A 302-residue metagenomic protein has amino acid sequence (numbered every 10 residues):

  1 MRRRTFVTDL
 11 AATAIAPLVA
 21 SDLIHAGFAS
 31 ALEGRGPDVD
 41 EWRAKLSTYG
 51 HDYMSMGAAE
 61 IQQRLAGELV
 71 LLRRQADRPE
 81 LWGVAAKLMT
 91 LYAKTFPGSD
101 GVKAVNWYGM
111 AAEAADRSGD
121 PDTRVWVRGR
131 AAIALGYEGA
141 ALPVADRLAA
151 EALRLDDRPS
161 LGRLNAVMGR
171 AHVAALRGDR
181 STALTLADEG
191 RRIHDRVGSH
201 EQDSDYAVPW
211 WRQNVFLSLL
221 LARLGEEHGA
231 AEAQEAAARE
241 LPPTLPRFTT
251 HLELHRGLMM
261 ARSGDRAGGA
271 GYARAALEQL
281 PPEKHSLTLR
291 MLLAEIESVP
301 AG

Functional and structural regions predicted by a protein language model:
M1-T13: N-terminal secretory signal peptides and thylakoid transit peptides that target proteins across membranes
T13, P17-L18, D22, A26 (+1 more regions): C-terminal boundary/linker of central alpha/beta nucleotide-binding cores
L32-G302: Conserved binding/catalytic microenvironments
